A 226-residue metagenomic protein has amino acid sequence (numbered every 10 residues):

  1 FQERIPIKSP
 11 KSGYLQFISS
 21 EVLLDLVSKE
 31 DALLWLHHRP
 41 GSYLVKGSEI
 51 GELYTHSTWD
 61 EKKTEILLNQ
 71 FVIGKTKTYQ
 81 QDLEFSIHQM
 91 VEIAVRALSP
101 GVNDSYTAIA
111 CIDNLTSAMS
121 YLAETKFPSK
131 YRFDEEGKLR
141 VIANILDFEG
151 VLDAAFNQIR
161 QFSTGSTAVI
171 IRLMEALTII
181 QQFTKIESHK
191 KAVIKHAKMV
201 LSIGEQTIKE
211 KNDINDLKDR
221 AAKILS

Functional and structural regions predicted by a protein language model:
F1-A32, R39, K63-S226: Short basic (Lys/Arg) and small-residue
Q16, L24, L33-W35, G41-T58: Short hydrophobic beta/alpha edge segments that flank linear recognition/processing sites
